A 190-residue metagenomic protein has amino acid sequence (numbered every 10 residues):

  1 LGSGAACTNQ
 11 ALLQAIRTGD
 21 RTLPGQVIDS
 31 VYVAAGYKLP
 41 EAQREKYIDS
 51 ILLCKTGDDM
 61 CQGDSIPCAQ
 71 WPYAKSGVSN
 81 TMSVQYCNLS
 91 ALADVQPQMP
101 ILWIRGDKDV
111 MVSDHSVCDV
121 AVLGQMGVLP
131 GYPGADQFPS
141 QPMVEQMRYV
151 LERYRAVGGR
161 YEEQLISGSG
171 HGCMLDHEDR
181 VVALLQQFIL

Functional and structural regions predicted by a protein language model:
G2-Q146: Alpha/beta-hydrolase
C118-L190: Catalytic active-site module of serine/aspartate enzymes centered on a nucleophile-bearing elbow/loop
